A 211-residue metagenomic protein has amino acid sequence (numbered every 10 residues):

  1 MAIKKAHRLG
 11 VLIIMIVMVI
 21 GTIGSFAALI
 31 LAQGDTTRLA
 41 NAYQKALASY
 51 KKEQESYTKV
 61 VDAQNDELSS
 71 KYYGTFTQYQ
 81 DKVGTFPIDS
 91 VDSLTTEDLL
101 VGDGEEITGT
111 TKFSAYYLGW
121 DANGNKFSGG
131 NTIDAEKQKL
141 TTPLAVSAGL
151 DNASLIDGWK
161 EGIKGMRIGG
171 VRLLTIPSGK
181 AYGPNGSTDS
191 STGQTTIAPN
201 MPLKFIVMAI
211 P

Functional and structural regions predicted by a protein language model:
M1-P211: Cross-family detector of peptidyl-prolyl cis-trans isomerase
